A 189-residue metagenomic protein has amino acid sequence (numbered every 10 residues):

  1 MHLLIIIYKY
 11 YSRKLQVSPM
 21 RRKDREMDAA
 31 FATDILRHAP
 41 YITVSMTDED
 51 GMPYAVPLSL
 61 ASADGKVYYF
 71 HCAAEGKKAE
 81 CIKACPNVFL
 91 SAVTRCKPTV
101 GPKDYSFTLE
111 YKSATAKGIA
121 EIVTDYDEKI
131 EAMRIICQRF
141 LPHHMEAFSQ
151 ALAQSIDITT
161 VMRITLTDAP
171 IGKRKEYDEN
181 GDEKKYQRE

Functional and structural regions predicted by a protein language model:
I5-H38, K184, E189: Extreme N-terminal tail/first-helix region
L15-K23, R95-E189: Charged, gly/pro-rich active-site loop segments
D24, T33, K77-E80, I119: Anion-coordinating catalytic cores for phosphoryl-, nucleotidyl-, and glycosidic chemistry
E26-M27, H38-T43, H144-E146: Short Pro/Gly-enriched beta-strand edge/turn motifs at strand-loop
A39-A74, L90: Short beta-strand segments
E75-A79, F89, P98: Histidine-centered metal-chelating micro-motifs
K83-A84: Short active-site loop/helix that positions an aromatic residue
